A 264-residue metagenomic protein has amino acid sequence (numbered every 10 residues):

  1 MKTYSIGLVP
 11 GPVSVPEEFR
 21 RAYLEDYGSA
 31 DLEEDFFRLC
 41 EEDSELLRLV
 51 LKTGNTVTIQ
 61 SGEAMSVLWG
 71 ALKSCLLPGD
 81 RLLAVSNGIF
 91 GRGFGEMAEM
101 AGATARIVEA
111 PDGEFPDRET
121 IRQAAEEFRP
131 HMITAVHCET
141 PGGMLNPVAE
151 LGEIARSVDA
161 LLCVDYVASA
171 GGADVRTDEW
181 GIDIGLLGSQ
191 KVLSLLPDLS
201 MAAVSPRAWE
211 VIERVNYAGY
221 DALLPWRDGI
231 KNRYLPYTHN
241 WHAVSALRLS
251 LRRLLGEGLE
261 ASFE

Functional and structural regions predicted by a protein language model:
T3-S61, E260: A glycine-/small-polar-enriched, mobile loop at the entrance of the PLP active site in fold-type I
S14-V15, Q190-E264: Active-site C-terminal subdomain of aminotransferase-like
G54-L83, N87, G91-G95: Conserved beta-loop-alpha segment that forms the PLP phosphate-binding cup at the N-terminus of a helix
L83, M132-V136, C163, L186 (+1 more regions): Structural motif
G93-T104, R122: Active-site-proximal loop->helix
P116-G171: Active-site phosphate-binding strand-loop segment of PLP-dependent enzymes
D178-Q190: Conserved active-site segment immediately N-terminal to the catalytic lysine that forms the internal aldimine
